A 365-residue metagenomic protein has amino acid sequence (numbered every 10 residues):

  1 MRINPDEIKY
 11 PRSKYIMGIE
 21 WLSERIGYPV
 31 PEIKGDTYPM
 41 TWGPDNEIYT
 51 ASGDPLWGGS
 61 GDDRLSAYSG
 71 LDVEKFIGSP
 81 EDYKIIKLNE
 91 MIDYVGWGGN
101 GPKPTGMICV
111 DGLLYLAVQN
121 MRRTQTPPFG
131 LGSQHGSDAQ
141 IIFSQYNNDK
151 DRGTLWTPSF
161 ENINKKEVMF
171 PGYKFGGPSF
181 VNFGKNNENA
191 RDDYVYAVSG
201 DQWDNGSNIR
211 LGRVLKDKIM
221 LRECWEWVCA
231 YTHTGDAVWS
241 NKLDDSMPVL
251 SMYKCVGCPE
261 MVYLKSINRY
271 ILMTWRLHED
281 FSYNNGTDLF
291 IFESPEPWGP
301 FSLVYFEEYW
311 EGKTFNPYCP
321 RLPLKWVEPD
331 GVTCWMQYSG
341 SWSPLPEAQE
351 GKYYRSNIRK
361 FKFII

Functional and structural regions predicted by a protein language model:
R2-P31, T41-N100, V118-I163: Beta-propeller domains
V30-D45, G96-Y115, M121-Q125, F170-Y194 (+2 more regions): Structural signature of eukaryotic scaffold interfaces centered on beta-propeller domains
P55-S60, M121-Q125, D201-N205, L277-F281 (+1 more regions): Short glycine/acidic-enriched loop and turn motifs that connect beta-strands
R64-P80, F129-D151, N208-I219, G286-P297 (+1 more regions): Beta-propeller blade signature
D111-R210: Long, hydrophobic, well-ordered secondary-structure blocks that form the structural core and pocket-lining surfaces
E161-K166, E188-E293, Y305-Y309: Active-site cradle of extracellular carbohydrate-active enzymes
W298-E328: Conserved blade-ending motifs and adjacent loop-strand segments that build the rim/top face of beta-propeller domains
L322-L324, P329-I365: Blade-level signature of beta-propeller repeat domains, shared across WD40, Kelch, NHL, RCC1 and BNR/Asp-box propellers
